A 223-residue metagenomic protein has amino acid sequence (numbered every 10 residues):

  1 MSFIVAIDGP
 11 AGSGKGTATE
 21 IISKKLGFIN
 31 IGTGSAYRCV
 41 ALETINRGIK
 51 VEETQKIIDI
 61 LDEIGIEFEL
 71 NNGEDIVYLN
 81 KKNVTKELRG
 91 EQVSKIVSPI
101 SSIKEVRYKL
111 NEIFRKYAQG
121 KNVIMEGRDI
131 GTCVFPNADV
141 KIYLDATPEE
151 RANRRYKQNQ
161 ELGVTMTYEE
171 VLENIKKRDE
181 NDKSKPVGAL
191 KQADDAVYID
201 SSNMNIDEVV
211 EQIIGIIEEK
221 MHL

Functional and structural regions predicted by a protein language model:
M1-I4, G120: Pre-Walker A (Motif I) flank of P-loop NTPase domains
I7: Hydrophobic anchor at the beta1->P-loop junction of P-loop NTPases
P10-S13: ATP-binding Walker
G16: Walker A/P-loop
K24-R89: N-terminal phosphate/diphosphate-binding loop that engages ATP/GTP or pyrophosphate donors across diverse enzyme folds
E69, F114-K121, R128, T132-C133 (+2 more regions): Small-molecule kinase domains that catalyze NTP-dependent phosphoryl transfer to phosphate-bearing small molecules
T85-V97, S101-L162: ATP-dependent NMP and nucleoside kinases share a basic, alpha-helical "lid"
